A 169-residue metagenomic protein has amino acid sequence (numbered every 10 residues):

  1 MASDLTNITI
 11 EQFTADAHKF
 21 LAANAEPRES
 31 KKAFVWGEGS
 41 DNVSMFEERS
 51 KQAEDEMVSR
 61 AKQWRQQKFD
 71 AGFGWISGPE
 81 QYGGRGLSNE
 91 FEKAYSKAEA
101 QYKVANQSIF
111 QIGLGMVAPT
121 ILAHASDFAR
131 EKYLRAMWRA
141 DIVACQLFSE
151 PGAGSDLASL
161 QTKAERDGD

Functional and structural regions predicted by a protein language model:
M1-I112, F128-A136, D167: Amphipathic, small/basic residue-rich leader segments at the start of a protein or domain
N42-M45, L87, A118-P119, S155-A158: Short, solvent-exposed polar/charged micro-motifs at secondary-structure junctions
R85, H124, F128-D169: Glycine-rich, Trp-frequent "lid" loop and neighboring beta-strands that shape and gate the flavin cofactor pocket
I109-F128, G154: N-terminal glycine-rich flavin-associated loop
